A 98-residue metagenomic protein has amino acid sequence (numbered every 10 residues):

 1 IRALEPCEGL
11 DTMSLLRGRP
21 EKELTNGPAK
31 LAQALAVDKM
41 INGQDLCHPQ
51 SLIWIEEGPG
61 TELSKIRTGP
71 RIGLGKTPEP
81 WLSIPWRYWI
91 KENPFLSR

Functional and structural regions predicted by a protein language model:
I1-R98: Conserved, well-structured core segments that form or line functional sites
